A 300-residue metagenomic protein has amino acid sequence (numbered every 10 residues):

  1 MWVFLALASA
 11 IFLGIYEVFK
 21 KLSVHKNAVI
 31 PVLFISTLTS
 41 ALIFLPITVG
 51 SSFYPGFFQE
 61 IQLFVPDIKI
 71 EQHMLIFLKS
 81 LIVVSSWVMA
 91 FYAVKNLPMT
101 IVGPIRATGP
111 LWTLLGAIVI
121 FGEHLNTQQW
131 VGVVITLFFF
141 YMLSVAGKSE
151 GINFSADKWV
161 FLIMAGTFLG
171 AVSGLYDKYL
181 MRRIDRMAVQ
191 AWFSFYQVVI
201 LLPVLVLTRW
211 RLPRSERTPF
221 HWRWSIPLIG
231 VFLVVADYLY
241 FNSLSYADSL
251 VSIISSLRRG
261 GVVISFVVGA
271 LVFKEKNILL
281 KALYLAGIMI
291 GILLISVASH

Functional and structural regions predicted by a protein language model:
M1-K20, V24-I30, F34-L78, S85-L97 (+4 more regions): Membrane-interface interhelical linkers
M1-L7, I11, L111-F168, K178 (+1 more regions): Juxtamembrane helix-loop boundary signature in multi-pass membrane transporters
G14, V18, L45, S80 (+9 more regions): Hydrophobic/small/kink-forming positions within alpha-helical transmembrane segments of polytopic membrane proteins
V32-L33, V102, V189: Juxtamembrane helix-start motifs in multi-pass secondary transporters
T39-I43, I105-V119, Y196-P203, A236 (+3 more regions): Alpha-helical transmembrane segments of compact multi-pass small-molecule transporters, enriched in specific families
K178-R182, F241-D248: Short amphipathic helix-loop junctions that connect adjacent transmembrane helices in Major Facilitator Superfamily/SLC
M187-Q190, V251-L257: Non-cytosolic membrane-interface motifs at loop->transmembrane helix junctions
